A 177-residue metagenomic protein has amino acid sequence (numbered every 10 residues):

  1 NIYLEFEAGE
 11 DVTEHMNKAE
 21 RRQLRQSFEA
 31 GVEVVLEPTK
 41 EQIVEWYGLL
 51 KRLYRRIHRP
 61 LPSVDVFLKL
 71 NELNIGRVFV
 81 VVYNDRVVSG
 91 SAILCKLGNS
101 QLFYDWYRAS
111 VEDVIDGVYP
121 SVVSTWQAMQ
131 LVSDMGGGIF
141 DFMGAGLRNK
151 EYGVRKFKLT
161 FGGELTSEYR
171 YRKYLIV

Functional and structural regions predicted by a protein language model:
N1-D11, M135-V177: Active-site/acyl-donor-binding loops of N-acyltransferases
N1-G117, L147: A conserved beta-strand-loop-helix scaffold within acyl/acetyltransferase catalytic domains
S91, D105, T125-A128, K158: Polar/charged side chains located within well-ordered beta-strands of beta-rich proteins
I115-Q130: Conserved acetyl-CoA-binding loop-helix of GNAT-fold acetyltransferases
